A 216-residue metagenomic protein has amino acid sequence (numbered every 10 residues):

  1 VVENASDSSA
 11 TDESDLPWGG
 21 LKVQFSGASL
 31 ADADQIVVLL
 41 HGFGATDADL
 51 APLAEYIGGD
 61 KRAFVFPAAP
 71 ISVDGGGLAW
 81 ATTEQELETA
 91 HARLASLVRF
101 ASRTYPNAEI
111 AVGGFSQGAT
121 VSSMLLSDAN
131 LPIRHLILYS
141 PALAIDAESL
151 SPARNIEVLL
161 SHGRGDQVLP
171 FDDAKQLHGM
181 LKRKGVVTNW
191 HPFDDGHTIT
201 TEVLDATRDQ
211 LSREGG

Functional and structural regions predicted by a protein language model:
S8, D12-N107: Serine-hydrolase catalytic machinery in alpha/beta-hydrolase-like enzymes
P52, M124-D128: Active-site signature of alpha/beta-hydrolase-fold catalytic machinery across serine- and Asp/Cys-nucleophile hydrolases
V112-G114, Y139: Short beta-strand immediately N-terminal to the catalytic nucleophile in serine-hydrolase-like folds
G114-G118, S122: Gly/Ala-rich beta-loop-alpha elbow adjacent to hydrolase catalytic centers
L131-L143: A conserved short beta-strand
A153-V158, K184-V186: Short, proline-enriched alpha-helix->beta-strand connector loops that line the catalytic pocket of alpha/beta-hydrolase
L159-H162, D166: Short beta-strand/loop motif that positions the catalytic acidic residue of the alpha/beta-hydrolase fold
D172-G216: C-terminal catalytic histidine-bearing segment of alpha/beta-hydrolase fold enzymes
